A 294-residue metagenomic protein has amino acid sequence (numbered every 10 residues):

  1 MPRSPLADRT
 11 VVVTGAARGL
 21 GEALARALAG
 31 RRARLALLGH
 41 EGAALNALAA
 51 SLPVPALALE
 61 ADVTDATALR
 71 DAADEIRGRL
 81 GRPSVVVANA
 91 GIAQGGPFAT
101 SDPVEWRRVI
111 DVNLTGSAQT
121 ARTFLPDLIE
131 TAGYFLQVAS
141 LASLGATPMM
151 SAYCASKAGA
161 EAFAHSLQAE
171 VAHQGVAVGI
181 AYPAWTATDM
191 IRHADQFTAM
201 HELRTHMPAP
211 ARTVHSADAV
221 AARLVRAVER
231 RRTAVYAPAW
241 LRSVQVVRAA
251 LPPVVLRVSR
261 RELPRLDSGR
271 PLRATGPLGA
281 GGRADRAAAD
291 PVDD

Functional and structural regions predicted by a protein language model:
T10, G15-R18: Conserved glycine-rich cofactor-binding loop
R31-A47: Conserved glycine-rich Rossmann-like NAD(P)H-binding loop of the short-chain dehydrogenase/reductase
A61-D71, P103: The beta1-alpha1 cofactor-binding region of Rossmann-like NAD(H)/NADP(H)-dependent oxidoreductases
P97-F98, D102-I110: Substrate-binding pocket helix/loop in short-chain dehydrogenase/reductase
A121, S156: Active-site helix of classical SDR
S140: Residue(s) in the substrate-gating loop at a strand-loop-helix junction that position the organic substrate next
H173-A239: SDR active-site lid
